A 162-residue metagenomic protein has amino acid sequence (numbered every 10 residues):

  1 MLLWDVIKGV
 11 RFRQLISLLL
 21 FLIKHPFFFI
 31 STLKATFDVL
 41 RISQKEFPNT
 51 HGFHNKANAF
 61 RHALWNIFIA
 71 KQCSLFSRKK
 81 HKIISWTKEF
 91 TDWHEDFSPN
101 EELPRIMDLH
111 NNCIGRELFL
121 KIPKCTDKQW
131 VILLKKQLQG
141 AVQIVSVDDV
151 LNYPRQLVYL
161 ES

Functional and structural regions predicted by a protein language model:
M1-E102, H110, E117-S162: Bulky hydrophobic segments
R105: Long, structured stretches of catalytic cores involved in phosphate-ester chemistry, encompassing
